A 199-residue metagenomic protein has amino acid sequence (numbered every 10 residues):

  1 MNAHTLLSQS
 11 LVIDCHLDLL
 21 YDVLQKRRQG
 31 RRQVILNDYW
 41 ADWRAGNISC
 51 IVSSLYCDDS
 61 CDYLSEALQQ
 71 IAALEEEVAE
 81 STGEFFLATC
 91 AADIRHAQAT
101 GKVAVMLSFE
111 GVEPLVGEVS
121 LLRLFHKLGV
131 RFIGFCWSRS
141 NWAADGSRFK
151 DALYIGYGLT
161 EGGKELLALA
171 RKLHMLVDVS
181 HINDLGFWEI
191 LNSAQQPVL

Functional and structural regions predicted by a protein language model:
M1-G156: N-terminal hydrophobic targeting/anchoring segments and the immediately downstream early-domain regions of hydrolases
G117-K127, R131, F149-L199: Histidine/acidic residue-rich metal-binding segments in metalloenzymes
